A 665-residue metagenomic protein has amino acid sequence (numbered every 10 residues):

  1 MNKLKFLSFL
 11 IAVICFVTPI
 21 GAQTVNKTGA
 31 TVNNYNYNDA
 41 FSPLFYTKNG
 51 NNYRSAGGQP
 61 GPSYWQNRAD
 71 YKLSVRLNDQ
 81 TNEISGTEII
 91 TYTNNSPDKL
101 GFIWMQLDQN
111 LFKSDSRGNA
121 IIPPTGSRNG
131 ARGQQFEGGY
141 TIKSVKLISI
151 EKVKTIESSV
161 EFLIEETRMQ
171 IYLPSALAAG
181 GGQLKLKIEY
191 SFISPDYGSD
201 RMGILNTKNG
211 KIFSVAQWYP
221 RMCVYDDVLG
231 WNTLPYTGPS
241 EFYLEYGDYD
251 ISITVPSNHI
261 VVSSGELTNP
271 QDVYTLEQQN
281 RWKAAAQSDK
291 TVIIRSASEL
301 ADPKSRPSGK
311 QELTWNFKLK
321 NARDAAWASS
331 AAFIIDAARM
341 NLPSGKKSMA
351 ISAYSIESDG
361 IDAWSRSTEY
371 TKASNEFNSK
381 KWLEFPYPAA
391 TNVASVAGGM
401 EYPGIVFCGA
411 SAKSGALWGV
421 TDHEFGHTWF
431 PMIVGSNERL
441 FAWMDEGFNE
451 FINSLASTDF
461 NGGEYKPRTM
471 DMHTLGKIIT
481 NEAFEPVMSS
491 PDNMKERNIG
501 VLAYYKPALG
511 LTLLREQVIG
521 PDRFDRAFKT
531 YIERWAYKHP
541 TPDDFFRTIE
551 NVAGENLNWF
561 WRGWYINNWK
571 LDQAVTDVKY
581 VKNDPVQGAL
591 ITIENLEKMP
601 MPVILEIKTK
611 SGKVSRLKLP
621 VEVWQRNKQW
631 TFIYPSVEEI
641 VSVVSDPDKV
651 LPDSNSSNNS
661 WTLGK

Functional and structural regions predicted by a protein language model:
G21-A22, T31-A56, R68-A69, F317 (+2 more regions): Hydrophobic alpha-helical and helix-loop surface patches within well-folded domains that function as non-catalytic
T24-N34, S74, E83, T93 (+7 more regions): A surface-exposed beta-strand-loop module
V25-Q106: Early extracytoplasmic/domain-onset interaction patches
E88-I90, N94, L107-Q109, G182-D196 (+3 more regions): Short, hydrophobic/aromatic-enriched beta-strand segments in well-ordered soluble domains
L100, W104-V153, T254-H259, K608-K618 (+1 more regions): Solvent-exposed beta-hairpin/edge-strand motifs
D115-R132, S191-Y249, P270, K649-K665: Glycine/proline-rich low-complexity spacer/linker segments in large multi-domain proteins
P220-L229, T237-D422, F451: Hydrophobic helix-coil surface modules that form long, contiguous segments used for peptide/substrate interaction
V262-S263, Q573-A574, Y580-D646: Beta-strand-rich binding/interaction modules
